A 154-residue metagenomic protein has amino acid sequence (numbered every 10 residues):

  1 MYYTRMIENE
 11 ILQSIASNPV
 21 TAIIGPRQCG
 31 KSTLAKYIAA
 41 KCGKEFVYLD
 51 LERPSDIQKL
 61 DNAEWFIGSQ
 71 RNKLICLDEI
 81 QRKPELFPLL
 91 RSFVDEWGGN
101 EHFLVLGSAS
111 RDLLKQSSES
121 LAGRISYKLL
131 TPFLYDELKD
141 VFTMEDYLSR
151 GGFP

Functional and structural regions predicted by a protein language model:
M1-P154: Phosphate-binding site recognition
